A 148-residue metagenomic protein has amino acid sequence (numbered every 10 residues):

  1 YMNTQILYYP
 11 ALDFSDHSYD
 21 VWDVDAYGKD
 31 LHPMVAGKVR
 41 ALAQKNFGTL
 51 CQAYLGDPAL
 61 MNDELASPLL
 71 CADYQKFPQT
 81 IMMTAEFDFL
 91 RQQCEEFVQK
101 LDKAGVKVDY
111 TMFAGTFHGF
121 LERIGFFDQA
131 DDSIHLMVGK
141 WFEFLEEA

Functional and structural regions predicted by a protein language model:
Y1-A148: Alpha/beta-hydrolase superfamily serine-hydrolase fold, recognizing
